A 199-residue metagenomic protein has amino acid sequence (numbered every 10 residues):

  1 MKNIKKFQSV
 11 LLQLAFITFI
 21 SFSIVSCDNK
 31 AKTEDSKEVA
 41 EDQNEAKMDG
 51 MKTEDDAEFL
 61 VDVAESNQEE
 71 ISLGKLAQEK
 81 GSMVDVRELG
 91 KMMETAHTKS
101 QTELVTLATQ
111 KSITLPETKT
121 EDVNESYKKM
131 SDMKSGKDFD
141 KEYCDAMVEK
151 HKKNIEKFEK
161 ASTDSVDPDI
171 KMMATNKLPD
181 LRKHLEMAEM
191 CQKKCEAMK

Functional and structural regions predicted by a protein language model:
K2-L14, I20-K199: His/Met- and acidic-residue-enriched segments that coordinate or traffic transition-metal cofactors and support
